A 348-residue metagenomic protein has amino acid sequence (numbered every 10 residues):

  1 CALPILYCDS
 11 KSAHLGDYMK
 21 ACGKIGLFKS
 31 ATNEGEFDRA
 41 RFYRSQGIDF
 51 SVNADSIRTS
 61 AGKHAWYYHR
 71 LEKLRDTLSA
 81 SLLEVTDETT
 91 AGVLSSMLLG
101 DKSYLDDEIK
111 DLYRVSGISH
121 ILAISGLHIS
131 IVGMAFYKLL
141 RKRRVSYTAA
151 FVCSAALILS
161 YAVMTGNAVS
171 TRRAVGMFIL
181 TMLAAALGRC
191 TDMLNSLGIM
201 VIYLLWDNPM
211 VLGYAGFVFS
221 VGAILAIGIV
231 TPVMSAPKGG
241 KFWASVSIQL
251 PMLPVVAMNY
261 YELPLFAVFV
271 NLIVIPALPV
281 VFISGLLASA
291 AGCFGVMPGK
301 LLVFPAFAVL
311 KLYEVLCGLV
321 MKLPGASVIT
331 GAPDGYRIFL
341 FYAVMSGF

Functional and structural regions predicted by a protein language model:
C1-H120: Membrane-interface helix/helix-cap signal primarily in integral membrane proteins
V52, D106-V268, S284, T330-F348: Hydrophobic alpha-helical transmembrane segments in multi-pass membrane proteins
Y68, L98-S103, T165-S170, C190-N195 (+1 more regions): Hydrophobic alpha-helical transmembrane segments
A184, L287-C293, M297, E314 (+1 more regions): Hydrophobic alpha-helical segments
P237-L250, L272, M297-V315: Functional transmembrane helices that form membrane-embedded active or gating regions
Q249-P254, V280-L287, L312, L316: Transmembrane alpha-helical segments that form the membrane-embedded catalytic/substrate-channel core of multi-pass
A267-I275: Non-cytosolic membrane-interface motifs at loop->transmembrane helix junctions
P298-F348: C-terminal regulatory/interaction regions
